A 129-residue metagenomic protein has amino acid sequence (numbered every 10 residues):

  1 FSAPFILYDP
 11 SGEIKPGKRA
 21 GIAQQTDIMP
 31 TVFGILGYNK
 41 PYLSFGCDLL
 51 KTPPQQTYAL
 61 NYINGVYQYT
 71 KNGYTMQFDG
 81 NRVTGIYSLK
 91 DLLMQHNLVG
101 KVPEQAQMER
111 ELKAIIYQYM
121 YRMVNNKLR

Functional and structural regions predicted by a protein language model:
F1-R129: Solvent-exposed soluble domains appended to multi-pass membrane proteins
